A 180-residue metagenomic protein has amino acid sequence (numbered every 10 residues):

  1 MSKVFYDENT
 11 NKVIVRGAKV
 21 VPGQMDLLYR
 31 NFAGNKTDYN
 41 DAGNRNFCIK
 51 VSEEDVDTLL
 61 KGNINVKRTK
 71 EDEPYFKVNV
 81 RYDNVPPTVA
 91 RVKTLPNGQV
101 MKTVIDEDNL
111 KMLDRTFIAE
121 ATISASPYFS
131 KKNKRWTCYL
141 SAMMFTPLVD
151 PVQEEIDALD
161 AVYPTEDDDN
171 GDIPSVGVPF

Functional and structural regions predicted by a protein language model:
M1-P87: OB-fold ssDNA-binding interfaces and closely related basic DNA-contact patches used across DNA replication/repair
M1-Y6, V149-F180: Acidic, gly/ser/pro-rich intrinsically disordered tails
F47, A121-I123, S141: Hydrophobic residues positioned within well-ordered beta-strands of beta-sheet architectures
E53, P127-K131, P147: Beta-strand elements of well-folded, non-transmembrane domains
K77-D108: A beta-strand/beta-hairpin structural motif
N97-A121, Y128-T137: Exposed beta-sheet edge/beta-hairpin loop segments within beta-rich domains
F117, S126, M143-F145: Folded interaction cores of globular domains that provide primary macromolecule-binding surfaces
K132-Q153: OB-fold/S1-family single-stranded nucleic acid-binding modules
